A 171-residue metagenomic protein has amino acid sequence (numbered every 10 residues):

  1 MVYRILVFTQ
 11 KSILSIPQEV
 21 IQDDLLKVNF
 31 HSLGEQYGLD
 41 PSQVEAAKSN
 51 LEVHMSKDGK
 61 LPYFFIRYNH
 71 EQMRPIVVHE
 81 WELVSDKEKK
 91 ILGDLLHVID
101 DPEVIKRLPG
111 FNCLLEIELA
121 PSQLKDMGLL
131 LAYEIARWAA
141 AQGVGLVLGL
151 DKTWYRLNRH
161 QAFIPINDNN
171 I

Functional and structural regions predicted by a protein language model:
M1-I171: Acidic (Asp/Glu-rich) sequence patches and key acidic residues that form negatively charged surfaces used
